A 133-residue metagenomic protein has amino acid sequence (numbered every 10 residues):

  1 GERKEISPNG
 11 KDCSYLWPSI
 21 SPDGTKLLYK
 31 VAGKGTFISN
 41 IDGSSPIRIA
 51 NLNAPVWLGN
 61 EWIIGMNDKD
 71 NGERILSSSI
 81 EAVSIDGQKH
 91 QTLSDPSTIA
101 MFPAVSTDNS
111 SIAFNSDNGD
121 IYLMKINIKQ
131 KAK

Functional and structural regions predicted by a protein language model:
G1-K133: Sequence signature of WD/YWTD-type beta-propeller architectures
